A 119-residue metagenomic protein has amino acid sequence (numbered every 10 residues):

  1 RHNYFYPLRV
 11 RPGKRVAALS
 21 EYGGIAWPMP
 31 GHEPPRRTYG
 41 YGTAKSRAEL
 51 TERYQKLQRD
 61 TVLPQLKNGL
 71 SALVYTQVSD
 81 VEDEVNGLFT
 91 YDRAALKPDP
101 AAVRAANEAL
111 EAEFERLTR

Functional and structural regions predicted by a protein language model:
R1-A94, E113-R116: Substrate-binding/catalytic cleft of secreted carbohydrate-active enzymes, primarily glycoside hydrolases
R93-N107: Acidic, His- and aromatic-enriched active-site or binding-groove loops in soluble protein domains that engage sugars
A106, L110, R116-R119: Beta-rich accessory regions
